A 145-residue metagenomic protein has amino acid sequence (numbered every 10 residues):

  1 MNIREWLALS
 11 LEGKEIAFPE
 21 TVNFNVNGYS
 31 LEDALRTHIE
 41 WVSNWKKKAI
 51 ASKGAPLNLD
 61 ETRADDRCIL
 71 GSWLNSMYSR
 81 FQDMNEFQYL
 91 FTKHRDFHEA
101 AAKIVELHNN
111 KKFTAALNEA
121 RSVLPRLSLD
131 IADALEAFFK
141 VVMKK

Functional and structural regions predicted by a protein language model:
M1-K145: N-terminal membrane-sensor/transducer module of prokaryotic signaling receptors
